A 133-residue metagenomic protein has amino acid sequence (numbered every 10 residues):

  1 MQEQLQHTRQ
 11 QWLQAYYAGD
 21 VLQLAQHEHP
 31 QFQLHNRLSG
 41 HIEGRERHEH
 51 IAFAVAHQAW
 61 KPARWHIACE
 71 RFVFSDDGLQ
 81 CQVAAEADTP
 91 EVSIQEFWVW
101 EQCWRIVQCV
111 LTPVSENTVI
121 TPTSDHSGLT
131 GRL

Functional and structural regions predicted by a protein language model:
M1-Q31, I42-R45, N117-T118, T123-L133: Short, low-complexity N-terminal intrinsically disordered segments enriched in polar/charged residues
Q4, Q33, H48-E91: Surface-exposed, charged secondary-structure patches
L24-Q26, H35-N36, R64, V107: Short, hydrophobic secondary-structure boundary micro-motifs
Q26, Q31, C69-R71, Q108: Extracellular/lumenal ectodomain signal focusing on beta-strand-rich modules and carbohydrate-recognition contexts
E28, A85-A87, V110-P113: Short beta-strand segments enriched in hydrophobic/aromatic residues within well-folded beta-rich domains
Q31, S75-Q80, V99-I106: Short, solvent-exposed coil/turn segments at beta-strand boundaries
E91-G128: Short beta-strand edge/turn micro-motifs at domain boundaries
